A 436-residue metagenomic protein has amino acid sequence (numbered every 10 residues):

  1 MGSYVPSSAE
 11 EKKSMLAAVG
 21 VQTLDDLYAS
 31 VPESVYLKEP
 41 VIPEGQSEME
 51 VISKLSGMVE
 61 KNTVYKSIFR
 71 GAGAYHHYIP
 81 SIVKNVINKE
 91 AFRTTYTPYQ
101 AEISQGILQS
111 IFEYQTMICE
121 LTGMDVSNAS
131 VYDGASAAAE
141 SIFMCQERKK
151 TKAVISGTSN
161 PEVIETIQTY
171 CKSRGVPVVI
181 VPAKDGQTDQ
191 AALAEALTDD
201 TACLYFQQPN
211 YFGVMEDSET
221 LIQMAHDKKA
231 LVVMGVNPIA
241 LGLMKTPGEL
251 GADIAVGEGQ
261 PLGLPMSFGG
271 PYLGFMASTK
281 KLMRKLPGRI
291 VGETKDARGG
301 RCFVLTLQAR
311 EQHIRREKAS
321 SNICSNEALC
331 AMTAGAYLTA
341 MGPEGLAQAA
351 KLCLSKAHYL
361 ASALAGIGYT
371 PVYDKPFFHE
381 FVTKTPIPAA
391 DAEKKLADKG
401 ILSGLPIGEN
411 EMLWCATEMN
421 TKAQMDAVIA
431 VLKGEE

Functional and structural regions predicted by a protein language model:
M1-L37: Compact, charge-rich alpha-helical regulatory domains located at protein termini
G2, M15, G106, S136-G299 (+5 more regions): Conserved PLP-enzyme active-site core in the AAT-like
E33-F112: N-terminal entrance/gating region of PLP-dependent enzymes' catalytic architecture
Y99-I103, C119-A139: Short loop-beta-helix segment that forms the pyridoxal 5′-phosphate
A101-I111, S127, V131, Q207 (+2 more regions): Short acidic-aromatic active-site loops that bind/stabilize oxyanions
Q115-I118, T122, A137-C145, A334-L338: Buried hydrophobic packing segments
L262-I367, P371-D374: Active-site C-terminal subdomain of aminotransferase-like
E344-A427: Conserved C-terminal alpha-helix-loop-beta "cap" of PLP-dependent enzymes that closes/shapes the active-site mouth
